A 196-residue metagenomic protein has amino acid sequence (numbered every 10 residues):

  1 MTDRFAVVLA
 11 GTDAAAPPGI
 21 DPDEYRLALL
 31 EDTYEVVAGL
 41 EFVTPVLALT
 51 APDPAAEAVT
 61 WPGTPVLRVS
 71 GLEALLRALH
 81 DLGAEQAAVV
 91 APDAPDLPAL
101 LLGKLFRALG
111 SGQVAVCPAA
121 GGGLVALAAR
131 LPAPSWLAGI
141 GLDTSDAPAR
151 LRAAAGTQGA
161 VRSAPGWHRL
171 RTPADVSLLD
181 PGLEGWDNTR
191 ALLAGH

Functional and structural regions predicted by a protein language model:
M1-A16: N-terminal nucleotide-binding beta1-loop-alpha1 segment
A16-P17, P52-A58: Short, charged/polar "capping" segments at the starts of alpha-helices and the immediately preceding loops
L27-F42: A short, N-terminal amphipathic alpha-helix
F42-P52: Short beta-strand/loop segment that forms part of the nucleotide-sugar
A55-A88, D96, D143-T144: Short phosphate-binding loop-to-helix
P95-G123: Conserved donor-nucleotide/metal-binding helix-loop-beta segment in metal-dependent transferases, i.e., the alpha-helix
G110-V114, A126-A155: Short, glycine-/small-residue-rich phosphate/pyrophosphate-handling segment
R150-H196: Conserved alpha/beta core of the MobA/IspD/sugar-nucleotide pyrophosphorylase nucleotidyltransferase superfamily
